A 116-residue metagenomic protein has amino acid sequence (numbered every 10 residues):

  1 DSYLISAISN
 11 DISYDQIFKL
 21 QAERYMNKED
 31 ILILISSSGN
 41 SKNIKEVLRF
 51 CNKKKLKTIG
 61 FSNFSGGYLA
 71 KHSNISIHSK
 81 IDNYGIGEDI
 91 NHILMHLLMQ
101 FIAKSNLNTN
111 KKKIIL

Functional and structural regions predicted by a protein language model:
D1-K113: Glycine-rich phosphate-binding loops that contact phosphosugars or nucleotide phosphates
L116: Catalytic core of pol beta-like nucleotidyltransferases
